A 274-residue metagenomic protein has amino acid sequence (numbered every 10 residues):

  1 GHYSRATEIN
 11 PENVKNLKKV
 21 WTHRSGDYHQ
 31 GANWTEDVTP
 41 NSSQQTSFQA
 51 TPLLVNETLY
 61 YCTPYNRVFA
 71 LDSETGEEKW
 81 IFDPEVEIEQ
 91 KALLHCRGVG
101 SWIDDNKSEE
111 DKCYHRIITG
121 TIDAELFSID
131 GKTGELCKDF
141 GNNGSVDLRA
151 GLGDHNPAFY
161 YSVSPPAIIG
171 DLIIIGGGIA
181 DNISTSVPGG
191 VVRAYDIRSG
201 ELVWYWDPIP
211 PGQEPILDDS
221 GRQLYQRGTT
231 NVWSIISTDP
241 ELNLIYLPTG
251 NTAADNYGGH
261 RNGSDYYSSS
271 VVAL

Functional and structural regions predicted by a protein language model:
G1-S43, S47, E77-V86, E135-H155 (+2 more regions): Aromatic (tryptophan-biased) beta-strands that constitute blades/sheets of beta-rich domains
H2-S4, A32-T35, P64, L71-E74 (+10 more regions): Short, solvent-exposed loop/turn and secondary-structure capping segments
P11-V14, S73, G131, I197 (+1 more regions): Inter-blade boundary loops/turns of WD-repeat beta-propellers
Q44-R67, A92-E125, A158-S184, V191 (+2 more regions): Repeat-blade elements of multi-bladed beta-propeller folds
N56, T63, D72-T75, F82 (+6 more regions): Generic hydrophobic/packing signal
I129-G134, P188-L202, R261-L274: Beta-propeller blade signature
S164, G190-V191, D196, G212 (+1 more regions): Active-site cavity-forming subdomains of large catalytic enzyme subunits
